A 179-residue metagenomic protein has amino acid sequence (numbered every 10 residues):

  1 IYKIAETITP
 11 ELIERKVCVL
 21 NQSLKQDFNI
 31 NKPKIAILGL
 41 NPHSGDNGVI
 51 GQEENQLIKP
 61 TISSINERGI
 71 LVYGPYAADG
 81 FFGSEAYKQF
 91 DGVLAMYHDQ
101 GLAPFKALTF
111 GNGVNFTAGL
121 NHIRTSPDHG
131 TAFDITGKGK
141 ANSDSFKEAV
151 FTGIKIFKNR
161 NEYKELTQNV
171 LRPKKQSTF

Functional and structural regions predicted by a protein language model:
I1-E53, K59-F179: Anion-binding alpha/beta catalytic cores of soluble intermediary-metabolism enzymes, centered on
